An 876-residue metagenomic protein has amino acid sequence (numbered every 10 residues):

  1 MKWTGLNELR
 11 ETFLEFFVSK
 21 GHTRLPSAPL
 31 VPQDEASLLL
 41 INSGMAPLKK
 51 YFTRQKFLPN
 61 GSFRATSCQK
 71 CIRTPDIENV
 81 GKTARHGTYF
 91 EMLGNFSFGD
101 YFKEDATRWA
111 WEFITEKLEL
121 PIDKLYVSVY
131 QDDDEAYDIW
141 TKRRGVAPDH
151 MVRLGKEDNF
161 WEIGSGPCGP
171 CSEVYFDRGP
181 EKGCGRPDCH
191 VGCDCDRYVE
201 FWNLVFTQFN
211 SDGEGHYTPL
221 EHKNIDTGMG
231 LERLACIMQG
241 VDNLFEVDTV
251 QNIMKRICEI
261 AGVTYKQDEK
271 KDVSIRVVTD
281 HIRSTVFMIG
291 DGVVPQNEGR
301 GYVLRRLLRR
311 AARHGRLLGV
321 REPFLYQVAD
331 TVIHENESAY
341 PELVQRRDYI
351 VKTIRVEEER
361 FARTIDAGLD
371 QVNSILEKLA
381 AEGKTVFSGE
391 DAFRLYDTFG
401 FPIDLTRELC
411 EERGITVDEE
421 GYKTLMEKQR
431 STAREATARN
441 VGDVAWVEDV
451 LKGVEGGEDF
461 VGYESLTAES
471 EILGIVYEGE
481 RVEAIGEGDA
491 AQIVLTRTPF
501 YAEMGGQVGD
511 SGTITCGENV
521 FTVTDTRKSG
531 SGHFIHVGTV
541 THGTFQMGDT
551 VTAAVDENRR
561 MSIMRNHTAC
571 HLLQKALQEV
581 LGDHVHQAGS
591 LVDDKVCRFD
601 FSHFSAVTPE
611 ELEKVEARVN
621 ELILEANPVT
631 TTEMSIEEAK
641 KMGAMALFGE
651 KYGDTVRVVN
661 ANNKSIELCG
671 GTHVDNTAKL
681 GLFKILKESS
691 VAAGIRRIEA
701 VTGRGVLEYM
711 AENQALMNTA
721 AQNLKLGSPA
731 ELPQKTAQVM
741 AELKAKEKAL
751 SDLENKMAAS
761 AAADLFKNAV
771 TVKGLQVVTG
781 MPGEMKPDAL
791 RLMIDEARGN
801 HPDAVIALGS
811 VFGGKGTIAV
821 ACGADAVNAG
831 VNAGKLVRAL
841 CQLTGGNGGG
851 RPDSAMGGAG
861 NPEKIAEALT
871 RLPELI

Functional and structural regions predicted by a protein language model:
M1-I876: A glycine- and charged-residue-rich anion-binding loop/surface
